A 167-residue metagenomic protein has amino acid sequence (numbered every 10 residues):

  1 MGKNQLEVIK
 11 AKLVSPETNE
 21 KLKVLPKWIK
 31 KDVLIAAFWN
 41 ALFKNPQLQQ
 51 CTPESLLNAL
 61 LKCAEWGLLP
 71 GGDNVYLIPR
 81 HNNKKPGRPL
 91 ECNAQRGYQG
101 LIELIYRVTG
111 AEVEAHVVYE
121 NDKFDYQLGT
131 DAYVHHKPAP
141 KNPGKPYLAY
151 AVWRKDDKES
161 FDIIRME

Functional and structural regions predicted by a protein language model:
N4-E167: Binding-interface segments
